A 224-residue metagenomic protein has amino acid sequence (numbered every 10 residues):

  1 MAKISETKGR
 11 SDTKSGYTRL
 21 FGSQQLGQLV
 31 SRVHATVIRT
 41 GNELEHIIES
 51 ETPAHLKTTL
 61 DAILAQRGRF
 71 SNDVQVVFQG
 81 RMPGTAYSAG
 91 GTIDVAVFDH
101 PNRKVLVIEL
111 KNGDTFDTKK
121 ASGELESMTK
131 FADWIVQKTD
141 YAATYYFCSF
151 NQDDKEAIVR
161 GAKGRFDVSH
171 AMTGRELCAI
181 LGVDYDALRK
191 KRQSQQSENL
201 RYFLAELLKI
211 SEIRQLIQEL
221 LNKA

Functional and structural regions predicted by a protein language model:
M1-F21, E156-A224: Non-catalytic C-terminal interaction segments of nucleic acid-processing enzymes
M1-V74: Interdomain/boundary linker segments immediately adjacent to catalytic/signaling cores
S31-V37, G80-P83, K111-S122: Surface-exposed cleft-lining segments at the edges of enzyme active sites
G41-E45, S88, K120-E124: Phosphate/oxyanion-binding active-site loops and adjacent basic polyanion-contact surfaces
L64-P101: Active-site metal-binding core of divalent-cation-utilizing nuclease and nuclease-like domains
V95-D114: Conserved catalytic cores of phosphodiester-cleaving nucleases, focusing on short active-site segments
L110-K138: Mg2+/Mn2+-dependent nuclease catalytic core
D133-F166: Nucleic-acid nuclease catalytic cores
